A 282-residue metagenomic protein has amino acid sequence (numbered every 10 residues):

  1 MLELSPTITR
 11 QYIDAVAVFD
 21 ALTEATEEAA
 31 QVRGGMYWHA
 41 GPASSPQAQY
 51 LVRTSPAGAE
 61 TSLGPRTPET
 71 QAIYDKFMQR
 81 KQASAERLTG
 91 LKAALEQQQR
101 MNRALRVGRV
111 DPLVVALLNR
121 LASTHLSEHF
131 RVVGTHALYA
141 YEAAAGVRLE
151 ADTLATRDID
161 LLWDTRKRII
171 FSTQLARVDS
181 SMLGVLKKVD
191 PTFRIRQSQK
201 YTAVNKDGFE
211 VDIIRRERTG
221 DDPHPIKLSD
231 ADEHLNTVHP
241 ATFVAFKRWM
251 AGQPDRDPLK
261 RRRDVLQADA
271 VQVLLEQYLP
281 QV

Functional and structural regions predicted by a protein language model:
M1-Q47, S55-V282: Compositionally biased terminal segments of proteins
L51: Single-stranded nucleic acid-binding surfaces, predominantly the OB-fold ssDNA-binding core
